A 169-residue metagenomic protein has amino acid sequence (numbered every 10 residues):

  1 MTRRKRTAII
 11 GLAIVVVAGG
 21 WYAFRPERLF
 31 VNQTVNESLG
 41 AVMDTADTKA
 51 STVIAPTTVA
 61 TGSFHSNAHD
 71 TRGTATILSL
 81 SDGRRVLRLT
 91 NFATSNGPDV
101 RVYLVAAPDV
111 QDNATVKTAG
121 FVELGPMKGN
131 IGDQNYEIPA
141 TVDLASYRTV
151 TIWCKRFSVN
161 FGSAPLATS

Functional and structural regions predicted by a protein language model:
R6-W21: Hydrophobic membrane-insertion alpha-helices, especially the h-region of bacterial N-terminal signal peptides
R25-D82, V116-A119: Transition segment at domain starts
R72-D99: Short, surface-exposed binding/anchoring microloops in extracellular/periplasmic proteins
R101-Y103: Beta-strand signatures of extracellular beta-sandwich domains
A107-V110: Acidic glycine-/aspartate-rich tracts in secreted/extracellular proteins
D112-P139: An anionic, turn-rich surface loop/hairpin at beta-sheet edges that serves as a generic interaction/coordination patch
P139-G162: Short, exposed beta-strand-loop hairpins at the edges of beta-sheets in extracellular/periplasmic proteins
L166-S169: Extracytoplasmic/periplasmic copper-protein system
